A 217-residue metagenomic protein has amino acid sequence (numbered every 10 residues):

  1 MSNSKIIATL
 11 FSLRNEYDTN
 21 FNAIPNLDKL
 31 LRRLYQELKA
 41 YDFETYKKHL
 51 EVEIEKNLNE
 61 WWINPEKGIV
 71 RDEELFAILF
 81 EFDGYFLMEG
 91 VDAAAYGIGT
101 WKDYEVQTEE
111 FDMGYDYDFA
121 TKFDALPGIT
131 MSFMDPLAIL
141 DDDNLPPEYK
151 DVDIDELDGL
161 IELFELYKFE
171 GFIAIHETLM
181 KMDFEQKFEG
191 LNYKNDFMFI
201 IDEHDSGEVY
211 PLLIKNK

Functional and structural regions predicted by a protein language model:
M1-E37, Y41, D141-K217: Acidic, proline/glycine-rich low-complexity IDRs
E16-L75: Short N-terminal edge-element motif at the start of the domain
K56-Y104, H204-N216: Amphipathic, interaction-prone secondary-structure segments
I69-R71, E110, G114, F188-N192: Residue-level signal for the start and early helices of compact helical domains
Y85, I98-T100, Y115, I129 (+3 more regions): Intrinsically disordered, low-complexity regions
A94, W101-D103, D118, S132 (+3 more regions): Intrinsically disordered, low-complexity, compositionally biased regions/tails
V106-E162: Low-complexity, serine/threonine/proline-enriched polar segments
